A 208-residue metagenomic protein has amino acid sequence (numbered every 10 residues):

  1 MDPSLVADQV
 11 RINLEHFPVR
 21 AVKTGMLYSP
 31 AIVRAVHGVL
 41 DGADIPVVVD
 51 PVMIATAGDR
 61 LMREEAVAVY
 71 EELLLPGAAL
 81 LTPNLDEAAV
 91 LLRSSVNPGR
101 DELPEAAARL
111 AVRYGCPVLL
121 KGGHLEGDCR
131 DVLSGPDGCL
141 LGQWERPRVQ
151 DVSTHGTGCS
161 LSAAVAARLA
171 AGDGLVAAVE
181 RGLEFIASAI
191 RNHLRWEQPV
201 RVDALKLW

Functional and structural regions predicted by a protein language model:
M1-T56, L61, K206-W208: Conserved N-terminal subdomain of the carbohydrate kinase-like
Y28, M53, E87, G123-E126 (+2 more regions): Glycine-rich beta-alpha junction loops
E64-L141: Conserved phosphate/ATP/ADP-binding segment of small-molecule kinases
A89-V90, D151-L175: Short, small-residue alpha-helix embedded
L140-G142, R168-G182: Phosphate-handling active-site elements
L140-H155: Short pre-catalytic strand/loop immediately N-terminal to key active-site residues, enriched for Gly-Thr
V176-W208: Charged C-terminal helix
